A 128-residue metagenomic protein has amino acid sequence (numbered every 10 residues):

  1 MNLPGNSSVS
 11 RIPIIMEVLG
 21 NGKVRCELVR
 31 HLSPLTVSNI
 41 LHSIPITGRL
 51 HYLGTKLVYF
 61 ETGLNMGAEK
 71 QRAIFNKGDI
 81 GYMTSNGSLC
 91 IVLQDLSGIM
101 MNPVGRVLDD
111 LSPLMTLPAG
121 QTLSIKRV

Functional and structural regions predicted by a protein language model:
M1-T47, V128: Start-of-domain signal
R30-V128: Glycine-rich active-site loops that engage anionic ligands at enzyme catalytic sites
